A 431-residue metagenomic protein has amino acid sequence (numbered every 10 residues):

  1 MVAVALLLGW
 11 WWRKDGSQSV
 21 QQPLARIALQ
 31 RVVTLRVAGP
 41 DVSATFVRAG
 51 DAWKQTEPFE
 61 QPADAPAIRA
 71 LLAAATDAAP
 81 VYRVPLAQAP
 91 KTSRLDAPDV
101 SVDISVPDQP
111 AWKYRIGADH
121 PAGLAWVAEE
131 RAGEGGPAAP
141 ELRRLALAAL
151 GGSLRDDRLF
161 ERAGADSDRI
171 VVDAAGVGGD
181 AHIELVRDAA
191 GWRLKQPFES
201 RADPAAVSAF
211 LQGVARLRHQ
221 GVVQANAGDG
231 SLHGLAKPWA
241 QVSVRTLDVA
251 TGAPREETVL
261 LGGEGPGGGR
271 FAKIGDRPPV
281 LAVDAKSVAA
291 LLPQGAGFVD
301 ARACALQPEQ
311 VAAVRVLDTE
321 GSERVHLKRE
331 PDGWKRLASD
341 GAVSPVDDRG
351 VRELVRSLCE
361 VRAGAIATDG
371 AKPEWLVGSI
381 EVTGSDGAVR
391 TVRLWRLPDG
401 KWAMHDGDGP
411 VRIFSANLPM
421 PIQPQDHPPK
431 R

Functional and structural regions predicted by a protein language model:
M1-R431: Long, low-complexity, repeat-rich, intrinsically disordered, solvent-exposed domains used in surface/appendage assembly
